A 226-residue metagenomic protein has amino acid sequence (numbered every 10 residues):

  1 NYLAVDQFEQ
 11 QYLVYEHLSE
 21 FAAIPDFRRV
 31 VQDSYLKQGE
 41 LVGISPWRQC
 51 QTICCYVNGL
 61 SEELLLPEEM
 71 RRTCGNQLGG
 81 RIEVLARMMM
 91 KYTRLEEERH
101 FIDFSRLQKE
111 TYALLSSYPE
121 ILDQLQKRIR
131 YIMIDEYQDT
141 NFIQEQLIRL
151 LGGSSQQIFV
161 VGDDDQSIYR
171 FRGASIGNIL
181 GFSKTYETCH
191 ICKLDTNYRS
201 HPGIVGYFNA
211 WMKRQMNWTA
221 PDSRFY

Functional and structural regions predicted by a protein language model:
N1-S45, G177-G181: Conserved P-loop NTPase-based nucleic-acid remodeling module centered on helicase motor cores
Y2-V5, R71-R72, K127, D222: Short alpha-helical "patches" and their helix-cap loops
V5-Q10, V14, Q77-G181, K193-G203: Conserved helicase NTPase motor core
H17-I24, I53-Y56, L60-E63, P67 (+4 more regions): Phosphate/oxyanion-binding loops and surfaces in catalytic or ligand/nucleic-acid-binding neighborhoods
I24-W47, D195-Y226: Coupling/hinge elements of helicase-like and P-loop NTPase modules
V30-H100, S117: N-terminal accessory segments
G181-E187, Y226: Short, conserved catalytic or adaptor-binding loops enriched in Gly and charged residues
